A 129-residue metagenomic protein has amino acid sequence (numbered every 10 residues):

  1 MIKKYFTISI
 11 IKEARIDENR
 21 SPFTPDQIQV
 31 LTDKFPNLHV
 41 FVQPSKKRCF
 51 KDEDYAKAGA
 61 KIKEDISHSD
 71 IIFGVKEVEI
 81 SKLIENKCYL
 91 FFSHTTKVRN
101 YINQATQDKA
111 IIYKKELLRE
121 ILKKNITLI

Functional and structural regions predicted by a protein language model:
M1-I2, E64-I66, K82-I84: Solvent-exposed alpha-helices and their adjacent loops that cap or buttress functional pockets in soluble metabolic
M1-K61: N-terminal glycine-/charge-rich "phosphate-binding" loop or analogous flexible N-terminal tail
S45, S67, H94: Residues that form or immediately flank small-molecule/cofactor binding pockets and catalytic motifs
A58-S69, V78: Short acidic low-complexity segments
I71-I129: Phosphate/diphosphate ligand-binding glycine-rich loop within oxidoreductases
